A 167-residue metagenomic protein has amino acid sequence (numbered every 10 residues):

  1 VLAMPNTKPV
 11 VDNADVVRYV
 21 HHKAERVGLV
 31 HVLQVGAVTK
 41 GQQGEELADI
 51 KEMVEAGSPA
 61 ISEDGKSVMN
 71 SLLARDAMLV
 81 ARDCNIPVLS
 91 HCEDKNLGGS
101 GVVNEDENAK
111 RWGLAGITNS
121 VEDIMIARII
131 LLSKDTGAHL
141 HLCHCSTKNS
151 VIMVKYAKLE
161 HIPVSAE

Functional and structural regions predicted by a protein language model:
V1-A3, L29-L33, N104-L114: Gly-rich Lys/Arg/Thr-decorated short loops/hinges at beta-loop-alpha junctions or inter-strand turns that position
V1-V27: Metal-associated gating/positioning segment near the N- to mid-region
L2-P5, Q34-G36, S62, C143-H144: Active-site neighborhood of phospho(di)ester-bond hydrolases with catalytic His/Asp-centered motifs
P5-K8, L33-E46, W112-S120: Active-site mouth loops of central-metabolism enzymes
N6-P9, T39, K66-S67, S146-T147: Short beta->alpha junction loops/turns
N13-V16, V30, A81-I86: Short acidic, glycine/proline-enriched helix-loop-strand junctions
K23-A37: A glycine-rich helix N-cap at a beta->alpha junction
E46-E167: Histidine/acidic residue-rich metal-binding segments in metalloenzymes
